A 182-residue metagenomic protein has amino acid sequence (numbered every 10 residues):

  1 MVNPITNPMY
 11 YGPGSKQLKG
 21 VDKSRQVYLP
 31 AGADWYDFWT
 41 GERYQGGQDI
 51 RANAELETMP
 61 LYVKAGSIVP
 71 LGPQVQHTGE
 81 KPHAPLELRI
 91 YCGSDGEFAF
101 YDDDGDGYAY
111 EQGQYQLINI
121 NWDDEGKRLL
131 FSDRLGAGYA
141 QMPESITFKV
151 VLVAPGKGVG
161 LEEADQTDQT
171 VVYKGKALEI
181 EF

Functional and structural regions predicted by a protein language model:
M1-V159, G175: Catalytic core of carbohydrate-active enzymes
G47, A164-F182: Solvent-exposed, conformationally flexible loop/turn segments
